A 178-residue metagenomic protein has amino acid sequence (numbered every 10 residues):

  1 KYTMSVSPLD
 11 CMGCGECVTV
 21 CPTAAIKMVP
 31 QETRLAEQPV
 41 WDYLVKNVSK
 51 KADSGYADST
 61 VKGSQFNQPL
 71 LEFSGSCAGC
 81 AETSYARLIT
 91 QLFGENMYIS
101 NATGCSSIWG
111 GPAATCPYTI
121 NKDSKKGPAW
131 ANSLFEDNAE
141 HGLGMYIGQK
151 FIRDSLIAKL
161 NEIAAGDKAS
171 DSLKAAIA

Functional and structural regions predicted by a protein language model:
K1, S7, M12, E16-R34 (+3 more regions): Iron-sulfur cluster-binding cysteine motifs and their immediate structural context in ferredoxin-like electron-transfer
K1-M4, Q31-S64, Q68, N96: Ferredoxin-type iron-sulfur electron-transfer modules in oxidoreductases and energy-metabolism complexes
Y2-V6, Q65-G75, E136-G142, D171 (+1 more regions): Glycine- and acidic
M4-C11, R34, G75-G79, G142-Y146: Hydrophobic alpha-helical scaffolding
C11, G63, L71-T103, S107-A114: N-terminal amphipathic, basic-rich helices that act as targeting or association modules
E16, E37-W41, G110-T115, T119-N121: Short acidic, glycine/serine/threonine-rich loops at helix termini
V18-I26, A81, T90-M97, A113 (+1 more regions): Structural signal for hydrophobic packing residues in well-ordered secondary-structure cores of soluble enzyme domains
F135-A178: N-terminal leader/propeptide and maturation segments of large enzyme subunits in energy/redox metabolism and hydrolases
